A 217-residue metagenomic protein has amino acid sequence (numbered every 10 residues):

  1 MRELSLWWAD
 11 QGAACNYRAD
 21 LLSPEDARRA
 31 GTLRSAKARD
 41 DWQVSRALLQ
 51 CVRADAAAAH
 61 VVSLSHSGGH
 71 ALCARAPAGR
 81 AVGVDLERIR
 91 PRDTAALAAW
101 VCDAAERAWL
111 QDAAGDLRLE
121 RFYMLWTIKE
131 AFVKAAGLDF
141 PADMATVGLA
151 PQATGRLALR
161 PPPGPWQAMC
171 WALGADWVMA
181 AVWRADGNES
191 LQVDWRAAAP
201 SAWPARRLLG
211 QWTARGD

Functional and structural regions predicted by a protein language model:
M1-D217: Core catalytic alpha/beta fold that binds nucleotide/phospho-ligands
